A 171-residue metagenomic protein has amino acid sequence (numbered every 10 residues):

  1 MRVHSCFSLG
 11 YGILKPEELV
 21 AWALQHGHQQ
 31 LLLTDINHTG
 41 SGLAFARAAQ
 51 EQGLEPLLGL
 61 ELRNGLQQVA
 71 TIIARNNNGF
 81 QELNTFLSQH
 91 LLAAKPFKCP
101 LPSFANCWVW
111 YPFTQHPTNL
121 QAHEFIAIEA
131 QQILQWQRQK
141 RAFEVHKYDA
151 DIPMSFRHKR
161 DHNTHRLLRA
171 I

Functional and structural regions predicted by a protein language model:
M1-I171: Phosphodiester-processing cores and adjacent nucleic acid-binding clamps
